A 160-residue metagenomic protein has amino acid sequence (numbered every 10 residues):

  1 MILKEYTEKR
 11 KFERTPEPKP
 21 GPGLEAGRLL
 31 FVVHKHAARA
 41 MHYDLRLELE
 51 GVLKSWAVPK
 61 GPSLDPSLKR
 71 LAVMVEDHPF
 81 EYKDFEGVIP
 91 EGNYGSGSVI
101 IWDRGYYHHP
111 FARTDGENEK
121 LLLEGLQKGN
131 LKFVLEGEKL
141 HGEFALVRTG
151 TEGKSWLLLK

Functional and structural regions predicted by a protein language model:
M1-K160: A charge-rich, low-complexity, intrinsically flexible signal that marks solvent-exposed coils, linkers, repeats
